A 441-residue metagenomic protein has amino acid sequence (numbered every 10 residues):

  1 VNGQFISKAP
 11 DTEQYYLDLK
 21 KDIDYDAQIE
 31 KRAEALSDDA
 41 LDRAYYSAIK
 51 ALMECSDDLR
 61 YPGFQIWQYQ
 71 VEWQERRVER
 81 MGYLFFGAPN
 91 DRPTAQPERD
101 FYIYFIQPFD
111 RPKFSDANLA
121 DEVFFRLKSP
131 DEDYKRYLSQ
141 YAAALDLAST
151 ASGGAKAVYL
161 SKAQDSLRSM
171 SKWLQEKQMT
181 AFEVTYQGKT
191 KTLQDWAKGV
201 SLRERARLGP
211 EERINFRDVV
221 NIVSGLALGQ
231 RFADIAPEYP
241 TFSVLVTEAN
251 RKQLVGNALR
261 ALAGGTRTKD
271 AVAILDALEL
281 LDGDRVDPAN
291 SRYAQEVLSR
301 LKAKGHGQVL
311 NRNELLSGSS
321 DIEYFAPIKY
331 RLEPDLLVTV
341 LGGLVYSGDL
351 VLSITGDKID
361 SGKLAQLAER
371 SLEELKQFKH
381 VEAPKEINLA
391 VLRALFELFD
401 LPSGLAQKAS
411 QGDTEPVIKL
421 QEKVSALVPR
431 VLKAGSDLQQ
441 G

Functional and structural regions predicted by a protein language model:
V1-G441: Extended alpha-helical scaffold and adjacent linker segments that couple domains and build interaction/assembly
